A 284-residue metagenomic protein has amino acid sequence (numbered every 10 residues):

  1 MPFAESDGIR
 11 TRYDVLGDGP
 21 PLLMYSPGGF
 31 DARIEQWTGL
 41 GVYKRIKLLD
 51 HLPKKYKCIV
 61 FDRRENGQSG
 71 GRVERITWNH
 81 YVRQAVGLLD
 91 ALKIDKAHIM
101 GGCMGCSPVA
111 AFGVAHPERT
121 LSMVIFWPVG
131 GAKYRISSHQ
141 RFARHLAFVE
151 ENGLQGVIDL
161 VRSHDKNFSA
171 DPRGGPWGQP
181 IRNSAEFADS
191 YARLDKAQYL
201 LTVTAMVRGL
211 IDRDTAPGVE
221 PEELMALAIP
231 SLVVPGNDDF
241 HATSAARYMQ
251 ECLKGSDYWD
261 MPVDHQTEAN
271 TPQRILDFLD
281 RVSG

Functional and structural regions predicted by a protein language model:
E5-G70: Conserved HGGG/HGGXW glycine-rich cap/lid loop of the alpha/beta-hydrolase fold
N79-A97: Conserved acidic catalytic loop of the alpha/beta-hydrolase fold
G101-G105, V109: Gly/Ala-rich beta-loop-alpha elbow adjacent to hydrolase catalytic centers
V114-A115, T120-N152: Flexible "cap/lid" loop of the alpha/beta hydrolase fold
G178-V219: Hydrophobic, aromatic-rich cap/lid helix
L227, V233-P235: Short beta-strand/loop motif that positions the catalytic acidic residue of the alpha/beta-hydrolase fold
F240-A245: Conserved alpha/beta-hydrolase "acid-adjacent" motif
K254-G284: Catalytic active-site module of serine/aspartate enzymes centered on a nucleophile-bearing elbow/loop
